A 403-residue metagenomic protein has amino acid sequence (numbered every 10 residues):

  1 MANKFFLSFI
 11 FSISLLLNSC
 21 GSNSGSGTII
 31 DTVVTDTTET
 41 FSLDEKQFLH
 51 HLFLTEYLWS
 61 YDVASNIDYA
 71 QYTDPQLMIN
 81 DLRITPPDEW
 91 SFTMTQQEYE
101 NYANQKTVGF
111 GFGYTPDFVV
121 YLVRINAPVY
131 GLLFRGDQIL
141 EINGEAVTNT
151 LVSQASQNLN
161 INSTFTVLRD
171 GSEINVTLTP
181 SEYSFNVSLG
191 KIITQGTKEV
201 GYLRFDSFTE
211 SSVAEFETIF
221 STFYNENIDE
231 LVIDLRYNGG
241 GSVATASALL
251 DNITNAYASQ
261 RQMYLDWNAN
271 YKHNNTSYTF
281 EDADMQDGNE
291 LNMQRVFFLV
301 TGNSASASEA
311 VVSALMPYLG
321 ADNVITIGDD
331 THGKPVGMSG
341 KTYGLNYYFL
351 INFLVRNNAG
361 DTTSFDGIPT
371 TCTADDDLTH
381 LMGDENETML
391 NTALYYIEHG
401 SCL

Functional and structural regions predicted by a protein language model:
M1-N18: Sec-dependent bacterial lipoprotein signal peptides
S14-L43: Bacterial Sec-dependent N-terminal signal peptides
V33-T40, Y121-A127, E141, G201-T209 (+4 more regions): Second-shell loop/turn segments in exported
F41-L122, N162, L168-G190: Extended, small/polar residue-biased N-terminal targeting/export presequences and adjacent propeptide/linker tracts
L52-F53, Y114-T115, V123-I125, I142-E145 (+6 more regions): Active-site-proximal beta-strand/loop segments in catalytic clefts of secreted hydrolases
N101-N149, Y202, T209-E215: PDZ/PDZ-like domain segments forming the peptide/carboxylate-binding groove, activating on the N-terminal beta-strands
A146-I228, A283: C-terminal, low-ordered peptide segments at domain boundaries
E215-T218, T222-F223, I228-E230, G239-L403: C-terminal "post-core" interaction segments
